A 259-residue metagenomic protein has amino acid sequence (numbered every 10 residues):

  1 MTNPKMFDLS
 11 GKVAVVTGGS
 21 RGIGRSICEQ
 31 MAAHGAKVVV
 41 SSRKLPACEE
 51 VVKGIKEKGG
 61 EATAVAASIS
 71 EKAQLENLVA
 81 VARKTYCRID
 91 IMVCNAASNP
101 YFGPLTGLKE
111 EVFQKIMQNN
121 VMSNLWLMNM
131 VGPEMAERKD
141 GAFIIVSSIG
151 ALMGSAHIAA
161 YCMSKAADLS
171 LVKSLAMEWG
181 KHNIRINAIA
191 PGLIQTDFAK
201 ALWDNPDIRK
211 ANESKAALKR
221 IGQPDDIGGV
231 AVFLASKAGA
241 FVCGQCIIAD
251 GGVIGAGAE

Functional and structural regions predicted by a protein language model:
T2-K5, F102, M153, V232 (+1 more regions): Short C-terminal tail/terminal secondary-structure segment of NAD(P)H-dependent dehydrogenase/reductase domains
V13, S20-R21, K44: Conserved glycine-rich cofactor-binding loop
Y86, L125, D140, R220-A249 (+1 more regions): C-terminal substrate-recognition "lid" of short-chain dehydrogenase/reductases
G103-L105, K109-Q114, N212: Substrate-binding pocket helix/loop in short-chain dehydrogenase/reductase
M128, S164, V172: Active-site helix of classical SDR
P133, M177-K181, A240: Alpha-helical segment proximal to the catalytic Tyr-Lys
S148: Residue(s) in the substrate-gating loop at a strand-loop-helix junction that position the organic substrate next
